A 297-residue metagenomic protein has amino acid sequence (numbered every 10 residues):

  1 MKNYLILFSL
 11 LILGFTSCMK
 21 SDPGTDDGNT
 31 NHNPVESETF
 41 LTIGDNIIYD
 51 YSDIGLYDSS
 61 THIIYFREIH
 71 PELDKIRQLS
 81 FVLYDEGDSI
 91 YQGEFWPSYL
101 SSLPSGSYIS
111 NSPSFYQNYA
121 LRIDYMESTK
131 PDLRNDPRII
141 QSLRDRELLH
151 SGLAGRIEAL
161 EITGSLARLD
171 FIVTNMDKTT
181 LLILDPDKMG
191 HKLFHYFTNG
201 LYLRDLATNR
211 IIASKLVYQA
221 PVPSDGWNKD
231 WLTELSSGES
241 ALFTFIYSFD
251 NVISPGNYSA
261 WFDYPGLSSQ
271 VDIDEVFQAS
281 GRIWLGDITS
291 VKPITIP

Functional and structural regions predicted by a protein language model:
M1-L5, K20: Positively charged n-region of N-terminal signal peptides that target proteins for export
L11, F15-V35: Bacterial Sec-dependent N-terminal signal peptides
N33-A154, W284-L285, T289-V291, T295: A structural signal for conserved, well-ordered secondary-structure elements that form binding/interaction cores
I54, K229-L235, S248-D250: Beta-strand-rich interaction surfaces with strong enrichment in secreted/lumenal proteins
S165-L169: Structural beta-strand segments of beta-rich domains
F171-I183: Asparagine-centered strand-capping/turn motif at beta-strand->loop junctions
L184-S240: The feature marks short-to-medium sequence segments in extracytoplasmic or secretory-pathway proteins
F249-P297: Terminal connector regions
